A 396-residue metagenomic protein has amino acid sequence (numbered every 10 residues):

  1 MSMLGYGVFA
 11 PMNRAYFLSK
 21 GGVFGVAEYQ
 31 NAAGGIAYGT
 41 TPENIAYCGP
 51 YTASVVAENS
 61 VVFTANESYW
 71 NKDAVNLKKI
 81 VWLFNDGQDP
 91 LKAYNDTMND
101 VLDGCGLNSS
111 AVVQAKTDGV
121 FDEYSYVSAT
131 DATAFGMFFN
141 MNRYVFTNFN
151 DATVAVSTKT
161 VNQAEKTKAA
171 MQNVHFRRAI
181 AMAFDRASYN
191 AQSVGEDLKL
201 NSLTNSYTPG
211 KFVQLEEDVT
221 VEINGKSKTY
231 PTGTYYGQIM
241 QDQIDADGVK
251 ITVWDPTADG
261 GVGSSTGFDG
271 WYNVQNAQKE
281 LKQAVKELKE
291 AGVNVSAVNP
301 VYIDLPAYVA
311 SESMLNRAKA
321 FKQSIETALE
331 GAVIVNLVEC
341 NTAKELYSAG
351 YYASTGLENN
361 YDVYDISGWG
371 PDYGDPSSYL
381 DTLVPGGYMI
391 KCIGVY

Functional and structural regions predicted by a protein language model:
S2-K79: Gly/Pro-rich hinge or "lid" segments in bacterial periplasmic/extracellular proteins
M3, P11, Q88-D96, D100-V101 (+9 more regions): Extracytoplasmic/secreted proteins, especially bacterial periplasmic and envelope-associated proteins
G39-T41, S68-D118, D131: Ligand-site clamp/hinge motif
G49-S54, N59-V62, K78-F84, N299-A310 (+1 more regions): Short, well-ordered beta-strand elements
E58-V61, S68-N71, G87-Q88, S110-V113 (+7 more regions): Solvent-exposed loop/turn segments at secondary-structure junctions within structured extracellular/periplasmic domains
T64, T167-A328: Append "and occasionally in soluble cytosolic enzymes with long acidic Gly/Pro-rich linkers
T64-S68, D86, T133-H175, Q192-S193: A bilobed periplasmic-binding-protein/Venus flytrap-type ligand-binding module shared by bacterial periplasmic
A93-L107, G119-S125, L305, S324-V395: Periplasmic binding protein-like
